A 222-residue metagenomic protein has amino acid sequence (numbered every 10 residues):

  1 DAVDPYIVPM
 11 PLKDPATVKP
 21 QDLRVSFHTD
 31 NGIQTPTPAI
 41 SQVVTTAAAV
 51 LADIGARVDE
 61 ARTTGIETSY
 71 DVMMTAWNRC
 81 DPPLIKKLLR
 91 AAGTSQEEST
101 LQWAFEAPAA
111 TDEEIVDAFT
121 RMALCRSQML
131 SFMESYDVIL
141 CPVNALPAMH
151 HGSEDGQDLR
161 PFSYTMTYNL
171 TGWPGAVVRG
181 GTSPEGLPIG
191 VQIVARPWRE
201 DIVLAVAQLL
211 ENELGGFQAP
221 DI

Functional and structural regions predicted by a protein language model:
D1-Q42, T46, G65, E213-I222: A short helix-breaking turn/cap at a secondary-structure junction
D1-V3, I54-D59: Glycine/threonine-rich helix-loop capping motifs at alpha-helix boundaries
T17-T29, A76-L130, R179-P188: Short helix-loop capping/hinge segments that flank enzyme active sites or metal/cofactor-binding pockets
D30, T63, P142-A145: Short, well-ordered beta-to-alpha junction loops that form the rim of enzyme active sites and present histidine/acidic
I40, S69-R79, H150-Q157: Short glycine/threonine-rich loop-to-helix capping motif typified by GTGT followed within a few residues by an Asp-Pro
V44-A56: Short helix-loop-beta junction
V50, K87, A110-I222: Glycine-rich, small-residue loops and helix-cap segments that act as flexible hinges at active-site edges
R57-R62, A176: General small-molecule cofactor/ligand-binding pocket signal
